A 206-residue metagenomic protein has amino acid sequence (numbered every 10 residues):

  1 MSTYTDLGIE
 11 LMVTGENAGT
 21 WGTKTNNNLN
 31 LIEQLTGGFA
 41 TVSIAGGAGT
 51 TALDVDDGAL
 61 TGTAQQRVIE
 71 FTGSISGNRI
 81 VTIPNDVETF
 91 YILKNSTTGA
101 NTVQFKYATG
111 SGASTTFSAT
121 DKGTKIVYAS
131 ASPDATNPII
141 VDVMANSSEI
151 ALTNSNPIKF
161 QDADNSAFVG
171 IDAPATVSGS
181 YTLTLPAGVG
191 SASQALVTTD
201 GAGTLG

Functional and structural regions predicted by a protein language model:
M1-G37, G47, D57-F90, K94-G206: Extracellular repetitive beta-rich solenoid segments
